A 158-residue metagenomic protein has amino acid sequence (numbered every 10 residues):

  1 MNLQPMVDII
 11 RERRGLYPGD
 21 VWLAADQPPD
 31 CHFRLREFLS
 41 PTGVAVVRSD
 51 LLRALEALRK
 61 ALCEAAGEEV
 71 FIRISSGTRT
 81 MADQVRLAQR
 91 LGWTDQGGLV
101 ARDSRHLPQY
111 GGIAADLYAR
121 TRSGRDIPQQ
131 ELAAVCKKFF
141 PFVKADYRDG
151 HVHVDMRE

Functional and structural regions predicted by a protein language model:
M1-R13: N-terminal secretory targeting signals
E12-R73: Active-site acidic/histidine clusters and adjacent loop/turn architecture that either coordinate catalytic ions
L52-R59, Q84-A88, Q129-A133: Extracytoplasmic/secreted envelope proteins and their assembly/folding machinery, especially bacterial periplasmic
L62, L91, E158: Active-site catalytic pocket residues across diverse enzymes, especially alpha/beta-hydrolases
A66, T80, G92-G98: Catalytic phosphate/metal-binding cores of nucleic-acid and nucleotide-processing enzymes, i.e., regions that mediate
V70-L87: Acidic helix-start/capping segments at beta-turn-to-alpha-helix junctions
V85-G92, L107: Catalytic toxin/effector domains delivered as secreted proteins or via bacterial secretion systems
D95-E158: Catalytic cores and adjacent binding grooves of peptidoglycan-active enzymes
